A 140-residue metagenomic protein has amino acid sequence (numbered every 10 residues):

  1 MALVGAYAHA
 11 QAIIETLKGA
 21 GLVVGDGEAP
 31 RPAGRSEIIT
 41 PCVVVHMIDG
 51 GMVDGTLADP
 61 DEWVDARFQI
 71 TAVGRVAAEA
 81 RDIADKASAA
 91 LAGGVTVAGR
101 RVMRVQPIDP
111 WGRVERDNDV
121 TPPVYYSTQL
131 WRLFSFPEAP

Functional and structural regions predicted by a protein language model:
M1-A58, A78, D82, A98: Small/polar-rich, solvent-exposed N-terminal microdomains that initiate assembly or binding
L3-V4, G74, N118-T121: Charge-dense, low-complexity intrinsically disordered segments
I14, A84, S88-L91: Generic helix-packing signal
P41, A66, R101: Residue-level signal for beta-strand positions within conserved beta-sheet cores that form or flank
G51, D65-Q69, A90-V95: Short, surface-exposed linear patches
L57-D61, D119-P122: Short, solvent-exposed beta-strand/turn "edge" segments of beta-rich domains on protein surfaces
E62-A80, A87, P123-F136: Oligomerization/assembly interface segments of phage tail-like spikes and tubes
A89-P140: Acidic-leaning, charged glycine-interspersed low-complexity segments
